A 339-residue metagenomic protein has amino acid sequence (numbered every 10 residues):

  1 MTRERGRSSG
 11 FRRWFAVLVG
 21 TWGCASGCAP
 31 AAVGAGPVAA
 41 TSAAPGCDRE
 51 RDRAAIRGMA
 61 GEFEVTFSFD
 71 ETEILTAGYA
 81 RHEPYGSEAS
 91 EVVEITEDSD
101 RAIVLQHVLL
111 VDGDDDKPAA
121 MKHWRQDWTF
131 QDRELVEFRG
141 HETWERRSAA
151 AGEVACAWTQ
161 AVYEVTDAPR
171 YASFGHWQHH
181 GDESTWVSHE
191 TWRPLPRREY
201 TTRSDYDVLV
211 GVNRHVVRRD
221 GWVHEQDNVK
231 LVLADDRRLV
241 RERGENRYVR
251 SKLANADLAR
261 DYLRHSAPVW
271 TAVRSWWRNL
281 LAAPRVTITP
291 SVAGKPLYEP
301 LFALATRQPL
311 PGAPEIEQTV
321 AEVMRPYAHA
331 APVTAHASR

Functional and structural regions predicted by a protein language model:
M1-G10: N-terminal secretory signal peptides that target proteins for export/translocation
W14-G27: Bacterial N-terminal signal peptides
S26-P37: Signal peptide processing junction and immediate N-terminal pro/mature segment of secreted/exported proteins
G46-E62: N-terminal helix-cap/turn-to-beta initiation motif at the start of protein domains
L75-T76, D98-G140: N-terminal intrinsically disordered, cationic/polar leader segments that include organellar targeting peptides
R81-E83, S87-E97, Q106, R125-W128 (+2 more regions): Hydrophobic/aromatic beta-strand elements that line small-molecule binding cavities or substrate pockets in beta-rich
A151, A155-V210, K230: Short helix-loop boundary/capping segments
D207-R339: Acidic, serine/threonine-rich low-complexity disordered tracts
